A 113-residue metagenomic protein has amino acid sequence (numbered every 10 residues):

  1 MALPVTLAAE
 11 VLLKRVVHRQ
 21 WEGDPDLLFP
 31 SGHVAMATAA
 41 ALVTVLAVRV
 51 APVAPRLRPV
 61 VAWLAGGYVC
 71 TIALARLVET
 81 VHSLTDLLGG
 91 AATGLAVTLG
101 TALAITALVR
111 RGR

Functional and structural regions predicted by a protein language model:
M1-V5: Interfacial segments of alpha-helical transmembrane regions
T6-H18: Transmembrane alpha-helices that form the ion-translocation and gating core of multi-pass ion transport proteins
K14, W21-P30, V34-R113: Membrane-embedded catalytic cores of phosphoryl/pyrophosphoryl-handling enzymes
